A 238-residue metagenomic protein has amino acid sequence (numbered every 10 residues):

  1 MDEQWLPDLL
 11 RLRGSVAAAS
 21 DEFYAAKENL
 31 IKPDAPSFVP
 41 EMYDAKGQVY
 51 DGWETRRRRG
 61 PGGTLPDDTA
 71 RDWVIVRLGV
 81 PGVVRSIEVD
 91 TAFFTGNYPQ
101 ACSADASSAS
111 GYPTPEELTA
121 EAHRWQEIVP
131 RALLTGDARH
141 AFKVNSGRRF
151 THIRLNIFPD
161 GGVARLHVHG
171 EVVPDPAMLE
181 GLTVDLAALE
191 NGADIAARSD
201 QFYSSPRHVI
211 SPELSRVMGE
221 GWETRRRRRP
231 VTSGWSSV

Functional and structural regions predicted by a protein language model:
M1-D68, R85, F93-E121, K143-S236: Juxtadomain low-complexity/linker regions and immediately adjacent membrane-anchoring helices
L78-V80: A short glycine/threonine-centered beta-strand motif
P113-A141: Beta-rich interaction modules in large eukaryotic scaffold/regulatory proteins
